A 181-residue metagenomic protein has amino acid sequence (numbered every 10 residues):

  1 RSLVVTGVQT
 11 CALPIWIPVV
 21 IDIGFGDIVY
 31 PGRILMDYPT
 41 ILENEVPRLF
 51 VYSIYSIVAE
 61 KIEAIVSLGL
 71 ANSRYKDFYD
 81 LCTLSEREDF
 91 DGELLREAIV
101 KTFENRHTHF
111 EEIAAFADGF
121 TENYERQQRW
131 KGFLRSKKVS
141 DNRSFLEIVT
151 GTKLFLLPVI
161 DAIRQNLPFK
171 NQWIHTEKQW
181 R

Functional and structural regions predicted by a protein language model:
S2-C11: Single conserved hydrophobic/aromatic residue that forms the stacking wall/gate of nucleotide- or nucleobase-binding
T6, V19-I21, T150: Hydrophobic residues positioned within well-ordered beta-strands of beta-sheet architectures
T10-M36: Loop-centered beta-sheet repeat module
Y30-E86: Activity-critical C-terminal alpha-helical subdomain
E60, Y75-C82, E93-E97, L146 (+1 more regions): Non-catalytic, well-ordered alpha-helical scaffold segments
A71, R87-L94, V159-Q165: Short helix-capping/linker segments at secondary-structure and domain boundaries
C82-R129: Small-residue-rich helix-loop
A117-R181: Long, low-complexity C-terminal extensions of enzymes
